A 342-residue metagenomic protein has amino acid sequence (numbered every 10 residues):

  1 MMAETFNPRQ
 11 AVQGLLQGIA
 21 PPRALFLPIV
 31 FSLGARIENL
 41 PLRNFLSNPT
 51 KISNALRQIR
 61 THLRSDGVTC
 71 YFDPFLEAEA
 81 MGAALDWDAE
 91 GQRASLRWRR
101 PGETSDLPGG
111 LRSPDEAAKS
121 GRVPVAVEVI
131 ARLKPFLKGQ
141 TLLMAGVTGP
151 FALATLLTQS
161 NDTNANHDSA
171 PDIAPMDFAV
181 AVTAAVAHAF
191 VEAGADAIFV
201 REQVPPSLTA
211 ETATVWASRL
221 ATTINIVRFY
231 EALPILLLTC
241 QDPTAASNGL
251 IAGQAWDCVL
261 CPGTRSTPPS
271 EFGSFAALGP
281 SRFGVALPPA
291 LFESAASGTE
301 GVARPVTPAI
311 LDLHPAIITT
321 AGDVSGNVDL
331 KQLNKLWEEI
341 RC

Functional and structural regions predicted by a protein language model:
M2-S32, V127-G139, A174: N-terminal amphipathic alpha-helix/helix-capping segment at the start of soluble metabolic enzymes
A11, L15-Q17, I37, R228-C342: Catalytic-face loop-and-helix region of soluble metabolic enzyme cores
E38-I52, D162-A185, T209-A210, P288-S297: Active-site mouth loops of central-metabolism enzymes
K51-D73, A185-I198, L250-C258, L313: Catalytic domains of carbohydrate-active enzymes, especially glycoside hydrolases
G67-E90, W98-R100, G109-K119, A195-T214 (+1 more regions): Glycine-rich, proline-tolerant flexible connector loops at the mouths of alpha/beta enzymes
D86-E192: Active-site-proximal, glycine-rich beta->alpha crossover segments in alpha/beta enzymes that shape flexible
Q92-A94, A118-T141, E211-L236, C240-D242: Alpha-helix-loop-beta-strand connector modules within alpha/beta enzyme cores
T163-I198, A210-A213, A217-N225, F229 (+1 more regions): Alpha/beta enzyme core
